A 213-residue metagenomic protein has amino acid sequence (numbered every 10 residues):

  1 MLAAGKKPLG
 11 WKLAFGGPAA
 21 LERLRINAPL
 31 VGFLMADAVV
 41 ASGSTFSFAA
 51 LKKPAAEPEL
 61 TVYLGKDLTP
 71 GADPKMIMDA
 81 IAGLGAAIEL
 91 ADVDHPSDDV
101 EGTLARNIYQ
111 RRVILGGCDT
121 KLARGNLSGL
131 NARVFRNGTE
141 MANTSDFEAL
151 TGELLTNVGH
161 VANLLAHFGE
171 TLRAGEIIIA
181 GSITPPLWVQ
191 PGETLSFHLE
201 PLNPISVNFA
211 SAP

Functional and structural regions predicted by a protein language model:
M1-E153, V158, H167, Q190 (+2 more regions): Catalytic-core "active-site belt" of small-molecule-metabolizing enzymes, emphasizing His/Asp/Glu-rich regions
N157-P186: A conserved acidic, glycine/proline-rich C-terminal tail/linker
G181-S182, E200-L202: A short acidic Gly-Thr/Ser loop motif
I183-P185, V189-F197: Low-complexity, intrinsically disordered Gly/Pro/Thr-rich segments
